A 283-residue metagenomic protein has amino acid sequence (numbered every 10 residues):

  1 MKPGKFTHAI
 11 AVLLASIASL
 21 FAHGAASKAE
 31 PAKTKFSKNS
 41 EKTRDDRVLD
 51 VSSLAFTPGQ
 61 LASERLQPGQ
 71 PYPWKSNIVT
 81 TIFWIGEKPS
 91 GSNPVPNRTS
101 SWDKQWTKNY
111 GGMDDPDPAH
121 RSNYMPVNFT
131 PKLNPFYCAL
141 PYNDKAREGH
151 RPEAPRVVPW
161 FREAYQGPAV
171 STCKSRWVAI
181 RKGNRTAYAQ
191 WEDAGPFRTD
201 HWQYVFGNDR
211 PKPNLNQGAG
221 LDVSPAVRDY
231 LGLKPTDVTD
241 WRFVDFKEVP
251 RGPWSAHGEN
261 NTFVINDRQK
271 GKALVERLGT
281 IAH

Functional and structural regions predicted by a protein language model:
K2-I10: Bacterial N-terminal signal peptides that target proteins for export
A11-S19: Bacterial N-terminal signal peptides
G24-K28: Large, modular interaction/toxin scaffolds in secreted and membrane-associated proteins
A29-H283: Secreted/periplasmic proteins
